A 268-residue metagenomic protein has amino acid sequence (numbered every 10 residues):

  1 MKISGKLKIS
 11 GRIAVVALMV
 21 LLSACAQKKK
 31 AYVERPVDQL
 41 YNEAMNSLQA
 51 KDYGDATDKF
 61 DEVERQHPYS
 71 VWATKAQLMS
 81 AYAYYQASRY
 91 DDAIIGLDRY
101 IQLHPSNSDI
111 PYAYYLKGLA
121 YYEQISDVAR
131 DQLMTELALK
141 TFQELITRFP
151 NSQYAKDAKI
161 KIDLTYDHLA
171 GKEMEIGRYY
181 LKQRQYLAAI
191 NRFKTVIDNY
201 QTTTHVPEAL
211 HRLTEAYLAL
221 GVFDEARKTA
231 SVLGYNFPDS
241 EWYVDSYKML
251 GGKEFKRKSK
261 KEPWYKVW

Functional and structural regions predicted by a protein language model:
K2-A14: Bacterial N-terminal signal peptides that target proteins for export
K2-S4, L21-W268: Acidic, polar-rich low-complexity tracts and alpha-helical solenoid repeat scaffolds
A14-L22: Bacterial N-terminal signal peptides
